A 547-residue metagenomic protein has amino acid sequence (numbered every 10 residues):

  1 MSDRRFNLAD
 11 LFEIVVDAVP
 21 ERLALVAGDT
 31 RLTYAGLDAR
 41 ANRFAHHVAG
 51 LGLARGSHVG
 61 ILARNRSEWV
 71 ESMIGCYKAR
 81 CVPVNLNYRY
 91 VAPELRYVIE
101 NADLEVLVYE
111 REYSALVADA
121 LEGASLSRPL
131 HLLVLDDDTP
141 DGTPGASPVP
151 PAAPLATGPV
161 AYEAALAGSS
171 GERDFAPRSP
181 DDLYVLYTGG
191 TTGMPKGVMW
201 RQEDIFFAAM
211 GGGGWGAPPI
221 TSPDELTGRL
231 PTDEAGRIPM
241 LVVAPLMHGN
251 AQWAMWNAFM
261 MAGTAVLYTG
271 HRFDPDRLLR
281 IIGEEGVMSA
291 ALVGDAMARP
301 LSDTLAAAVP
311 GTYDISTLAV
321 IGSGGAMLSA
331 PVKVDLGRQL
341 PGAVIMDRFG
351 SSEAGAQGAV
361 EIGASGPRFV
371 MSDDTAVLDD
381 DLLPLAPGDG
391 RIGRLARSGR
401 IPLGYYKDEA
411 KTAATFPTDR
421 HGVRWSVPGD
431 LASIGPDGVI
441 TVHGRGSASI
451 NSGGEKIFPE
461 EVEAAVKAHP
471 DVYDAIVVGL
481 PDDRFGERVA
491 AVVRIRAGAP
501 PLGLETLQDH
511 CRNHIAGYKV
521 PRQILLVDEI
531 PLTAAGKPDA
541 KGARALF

Functional and structural regions predicted by a protein language model:
R4, E21-R66, V70, I74 (+1 more regions): Conserved AMP-binding/adenylate-forming core of the ANL superfamily
G50-L51, C81-A167: Structural core segment of the AMP-binding/adenylate-forming
Y90, R96, L107-Y109, R280 (+6 more regions): AMP-binding/adenylate-forming catalytic core of the ANL superfamily
L135, A516-K537: AMP-binding/adenylate-forming catalytic domain of the ANL superfamily
A167-Y187, G193-M194, M199, R229-P239: Conserved pre-ATP/AMP-binding loop-to-beta segment of ANL
F206-V242, M247-A291, A308: Conserved AMP-binding/adenylation subdomain of ANL enzymes
M260-M261, V287-L292, D303-P367, D374-A376 (+1 more regions): Gly/Ser/Thr-rich phosphate-binding loop
V370, L383-T418, E455-I457: Conserved ATP/PPi-binding loop(s) of AMP-dependent carboxylate-activating enzymes
